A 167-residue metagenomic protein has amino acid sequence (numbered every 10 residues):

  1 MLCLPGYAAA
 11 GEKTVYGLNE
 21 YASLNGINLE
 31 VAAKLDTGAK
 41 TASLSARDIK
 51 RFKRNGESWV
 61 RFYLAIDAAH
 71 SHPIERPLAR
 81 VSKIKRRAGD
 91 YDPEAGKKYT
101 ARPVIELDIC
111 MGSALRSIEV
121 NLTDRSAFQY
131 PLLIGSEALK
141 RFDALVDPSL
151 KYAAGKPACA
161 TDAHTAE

Functional and structural regions predicted by a protein language model:
C3-G6: N-terminal signal peptide c-region/cleavage motif recognized by signal peptidases
A8-E167: Pepsin/retropepsin-fold aspartyl endopeptidases
